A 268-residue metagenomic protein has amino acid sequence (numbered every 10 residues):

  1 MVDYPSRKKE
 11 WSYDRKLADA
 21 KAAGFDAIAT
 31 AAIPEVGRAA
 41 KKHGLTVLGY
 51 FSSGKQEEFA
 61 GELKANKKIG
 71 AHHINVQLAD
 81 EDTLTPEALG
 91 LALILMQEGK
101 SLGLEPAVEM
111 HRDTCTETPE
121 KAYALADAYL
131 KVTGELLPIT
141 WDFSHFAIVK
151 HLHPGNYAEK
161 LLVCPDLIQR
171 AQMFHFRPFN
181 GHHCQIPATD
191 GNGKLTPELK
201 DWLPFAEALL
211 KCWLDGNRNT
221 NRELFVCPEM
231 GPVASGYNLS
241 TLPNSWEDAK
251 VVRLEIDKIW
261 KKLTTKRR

Functional and structural regions predicted by a protein language model:
M1, T30-A32, G49-G54, V76-D80 (+4 more regions): A cross-domain feature marking catalytic cores of carbohydrate-active enzymes and several ubiquitous metabolic/repair
M1-A71, R253-R268: N-terminal pre-domain/capping segments
D3-D14, G70, A126-L130, G134-L137 (+1 more regions): Histidine-acidic metal/acid-base catalytic patches
P5-E10, F25-R38, F51-A60, D80-E87 (+3 more regions): Acidic-and-aromatic substrate-binding clefts and catalytic sites of carbohydrate-active enzymes
R15-A20, V76, G90-A92, P106-H111 (+2 more regions): A generic short-segment signal for beta-strand/edge and adjacent turn/coil regions
R15-D19, E35-R38, K42, G61-K68 (+7 more regions): Alpha-helical scaffolding segments of alpha/beta enzyme cores, especially the outer helices of TIM-barrel or partial
D26-A27, L45-G49, H72-I74, E105-P106 (+2 more regions): Hydrophobic beta-strand segments of well-ordered beta-sheets in folded domains
T46-V47, F51-P138: Active-site acidic/histidine proton-transfer and metal-coordination neighborhood in alpha/beta enzyme cores
